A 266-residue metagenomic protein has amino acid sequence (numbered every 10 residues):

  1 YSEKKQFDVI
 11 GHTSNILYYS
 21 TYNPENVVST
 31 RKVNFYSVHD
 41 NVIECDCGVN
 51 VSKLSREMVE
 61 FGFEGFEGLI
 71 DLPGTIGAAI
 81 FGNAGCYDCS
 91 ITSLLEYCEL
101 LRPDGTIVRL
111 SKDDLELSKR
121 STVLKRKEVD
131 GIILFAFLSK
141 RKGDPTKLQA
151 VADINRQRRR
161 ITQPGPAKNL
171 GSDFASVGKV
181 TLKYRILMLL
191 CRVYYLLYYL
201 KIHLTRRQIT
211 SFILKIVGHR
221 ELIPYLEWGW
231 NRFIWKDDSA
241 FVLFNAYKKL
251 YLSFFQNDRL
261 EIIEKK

Functional and structural regions predicted by a protein language model:
Y1-N34, C45, R259, I263-K265: Glycine-rich N-terminal segment of FAD-binding domains in flavoprotein oxidoreductases, spanning the beta-loop-helix
S2, V9-I10, Y18-S20, S37-V38 (+6 more regions): Solvent-exposed alpha-helices and their adjacent loops that cap or buttress functional pockets in soluble metabolic
S2-V9, R31-A79, L101: FAD-binding glycine-rich core of flavoenzymes that anchor FAD
Q6-D8, N15-I16, E25-V27, V42-I43 (+4 more regions): Structural motif
I16, R102, I107-F241, S253-K266: Phosphate/pyrophosphate- and phosphate-bearing ligand-binding catalytic cores of soluble enzymes
I16, S55-M58, F66-I70, N83-S90 (+3 more regions): A generic local secondary-structure boundary/capping motif
L17-F35, F81-S111, E128-F135: Structural signature of FAD isoalloxazine-binding scaffolds in flavoprotein oxidoreductases
